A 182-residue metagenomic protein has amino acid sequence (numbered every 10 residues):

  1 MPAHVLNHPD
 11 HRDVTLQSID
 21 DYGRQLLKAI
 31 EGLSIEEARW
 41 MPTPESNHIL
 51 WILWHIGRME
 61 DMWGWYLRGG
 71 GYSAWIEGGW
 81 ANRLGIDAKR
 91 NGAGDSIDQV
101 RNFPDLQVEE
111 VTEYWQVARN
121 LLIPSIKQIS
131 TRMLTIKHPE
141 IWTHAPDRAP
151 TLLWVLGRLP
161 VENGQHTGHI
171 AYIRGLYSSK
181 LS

Functional and structural regions predicted by a protein language model:
P2-V5, L16-I30, I35-G94, K137-S182: Short, contiguous alpha-helical
H4-Q17, D105-T112: Active-site rim elements
P9-D10, A74-E77, R83, Q107 (+1 more regions): Alpha-helix initiation/capping motif
I86-I136, V155-L159: Acidic/histidine-rich alpha-helical segments that form the ligand environment of transition-metal centers
